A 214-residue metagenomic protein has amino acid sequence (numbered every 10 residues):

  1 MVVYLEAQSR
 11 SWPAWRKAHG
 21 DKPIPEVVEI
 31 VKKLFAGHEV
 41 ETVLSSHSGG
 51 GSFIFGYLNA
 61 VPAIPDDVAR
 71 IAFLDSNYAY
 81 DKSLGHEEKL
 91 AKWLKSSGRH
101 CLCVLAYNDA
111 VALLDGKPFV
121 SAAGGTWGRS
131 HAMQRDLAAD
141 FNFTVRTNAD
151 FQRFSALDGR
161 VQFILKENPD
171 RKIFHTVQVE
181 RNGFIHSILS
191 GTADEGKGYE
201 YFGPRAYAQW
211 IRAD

Functional and structural regions predicted by a protein language model:
M1-I30: Active-site machinery of serine-nucleophile hydrolases
W12-H19, V43, V120-A123: Second-shell loop/turn segments in exported
P13-K17, G56-Y57, S83-G85, D115-G116: Short, solvent-exposed loop/turn and secondary-structure capping segments
G20-V31, S52-F55, S83-A91, I211: A Trp-anchored, charged/polar loop motif used as the substrate-binding/catalytic surface of acyl/ester-handling
A36-S48, I71: Alpha/beta-hydrolase fold nucleophile elbow
S45-L58: Glycine-rich nucleophile elbow surrounding the catalytic serine of serine-hydrolase chemistry
P62-D158: The feature captures the conserved acid-bearing segment of alpha/beta-hydrolase catalytic domains
G116-D214: C-terminal accessory extensions appended to soluble enzyme cores
